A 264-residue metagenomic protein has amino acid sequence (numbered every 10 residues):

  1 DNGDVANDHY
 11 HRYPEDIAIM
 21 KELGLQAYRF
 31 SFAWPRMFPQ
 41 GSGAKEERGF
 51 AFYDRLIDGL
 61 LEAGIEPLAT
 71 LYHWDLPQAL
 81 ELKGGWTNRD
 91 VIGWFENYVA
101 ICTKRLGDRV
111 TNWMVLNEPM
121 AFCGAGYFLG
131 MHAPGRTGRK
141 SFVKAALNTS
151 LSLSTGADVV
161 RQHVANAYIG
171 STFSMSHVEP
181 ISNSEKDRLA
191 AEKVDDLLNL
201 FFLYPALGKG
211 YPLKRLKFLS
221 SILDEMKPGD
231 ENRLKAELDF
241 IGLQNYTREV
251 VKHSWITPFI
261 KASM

Functional and structural regions predicted by a protein language model:
D1, Q40-S42, F50-M264: Active-site region of glycoside hydrolase catalytic domains
D1-E46, F50, L56-E62: N-terminal structural segment of carbohydrate-active enzymes
